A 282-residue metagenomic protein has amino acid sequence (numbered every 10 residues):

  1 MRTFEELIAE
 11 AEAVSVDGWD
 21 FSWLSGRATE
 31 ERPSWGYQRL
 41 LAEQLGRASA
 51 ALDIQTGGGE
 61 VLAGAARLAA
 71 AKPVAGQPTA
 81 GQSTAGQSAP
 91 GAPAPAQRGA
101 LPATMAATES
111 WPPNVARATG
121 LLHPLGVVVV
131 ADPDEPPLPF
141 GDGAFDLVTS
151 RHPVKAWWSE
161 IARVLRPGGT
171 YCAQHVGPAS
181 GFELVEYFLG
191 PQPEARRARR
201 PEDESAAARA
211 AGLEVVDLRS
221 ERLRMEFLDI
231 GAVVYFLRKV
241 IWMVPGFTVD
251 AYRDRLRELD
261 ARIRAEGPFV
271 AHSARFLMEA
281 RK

Functional and structural regions predicted by a protein language model:
M1-A48: Class I SAM-dependent methyltransferase Rossmann-like catalytic core, especially the SAM/SAH-binding loop
L40, V61-A65, S159-V164: A short acidic, amphipathic alpha-helical/loop segment
A50-G76, P90-L138: Class I SAM-dependent methyltransferase SAM/SAH-binding core
E135-L147: A short acidic, Gly/Pro-enriched loop at the edge of an enzyme's catalytic core that lines a small-molecule cofactor
A156-C172: A short glycine-rich, Lys/Arg-flanked "PGG" loop and its adjoining helix->strand segment in the class I
V176-A195: Short, glycine-/aromatic-enriched active-site segment of Class I SAM-dependent methyltransferases
R196-G212, V244: Short alpha-helix
E214-K282: Conserved Class I S-adenosyl-L-methionine
